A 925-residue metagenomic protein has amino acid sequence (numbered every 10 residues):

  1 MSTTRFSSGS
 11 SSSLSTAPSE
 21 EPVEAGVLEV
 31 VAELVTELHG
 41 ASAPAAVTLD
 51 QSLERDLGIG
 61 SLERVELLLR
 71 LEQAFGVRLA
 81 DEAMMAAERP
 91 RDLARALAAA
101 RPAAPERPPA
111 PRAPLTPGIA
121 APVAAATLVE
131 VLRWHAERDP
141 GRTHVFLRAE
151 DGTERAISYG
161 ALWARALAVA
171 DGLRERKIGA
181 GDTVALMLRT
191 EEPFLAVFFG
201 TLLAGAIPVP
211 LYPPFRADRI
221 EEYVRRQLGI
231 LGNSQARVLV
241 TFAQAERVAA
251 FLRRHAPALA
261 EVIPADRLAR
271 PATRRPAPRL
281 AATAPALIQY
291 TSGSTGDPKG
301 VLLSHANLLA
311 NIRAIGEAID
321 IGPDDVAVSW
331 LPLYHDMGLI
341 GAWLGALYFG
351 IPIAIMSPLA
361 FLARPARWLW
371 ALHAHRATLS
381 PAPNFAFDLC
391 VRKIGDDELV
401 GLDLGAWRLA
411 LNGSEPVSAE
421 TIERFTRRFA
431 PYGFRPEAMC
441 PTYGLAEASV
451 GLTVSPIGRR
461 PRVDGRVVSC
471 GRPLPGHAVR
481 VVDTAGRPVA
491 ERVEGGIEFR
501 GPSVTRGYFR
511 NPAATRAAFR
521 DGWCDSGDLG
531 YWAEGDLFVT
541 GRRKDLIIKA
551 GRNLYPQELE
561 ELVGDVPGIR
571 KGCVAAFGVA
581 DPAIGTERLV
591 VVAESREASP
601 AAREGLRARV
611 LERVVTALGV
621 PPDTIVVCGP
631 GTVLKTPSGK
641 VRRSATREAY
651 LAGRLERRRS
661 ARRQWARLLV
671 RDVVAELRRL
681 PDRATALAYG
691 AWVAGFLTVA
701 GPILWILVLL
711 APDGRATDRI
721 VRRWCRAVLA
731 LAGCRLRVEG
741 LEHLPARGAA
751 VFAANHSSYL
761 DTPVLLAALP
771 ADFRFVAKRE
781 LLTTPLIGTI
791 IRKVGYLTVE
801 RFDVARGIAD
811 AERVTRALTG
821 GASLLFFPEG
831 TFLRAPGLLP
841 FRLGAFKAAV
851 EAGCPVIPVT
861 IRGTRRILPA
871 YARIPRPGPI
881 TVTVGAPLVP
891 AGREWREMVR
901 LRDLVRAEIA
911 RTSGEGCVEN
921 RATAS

Functional and structural regions predicted by a protein language model:
M1, L651, L680-A684, I808-S925: Non-catalytic C-terminal accessory region of glycerolipid acyltransferases and related lyso-lipid remodeling enzymes
R78-L97, I584, V615-K640, R654-W665: AMP-binding/adenylate-forming catalytic domain of the ANL superfamily
V131-I157, P285-I288, T295, G444 (+1 more regions): AMP-dependent adenylate-forming
P140-T143, R270-Y290, G296-D297, L302 (+3 more regions): Conserved pre-ATP/AMP-binding loop-to-beta segment of ANL
V145-A196, R216-Y223, R279, G300-A306: Conserved AMP-binding/adenylate-forming core of the ANL superfamily
L309-V326, D336-T378, K393-E398, A478: Conserved AMP-binding/adenylation subdomain of ANL enzymes
H373, S380, G501, R506-G507 (+2 more regions): AMP-binding/adenylate-forming catalytic core of the ANL superfamily
R408-A410, V417-L537, R543-L546: Conserved AMP-binding/adenylate-forming
